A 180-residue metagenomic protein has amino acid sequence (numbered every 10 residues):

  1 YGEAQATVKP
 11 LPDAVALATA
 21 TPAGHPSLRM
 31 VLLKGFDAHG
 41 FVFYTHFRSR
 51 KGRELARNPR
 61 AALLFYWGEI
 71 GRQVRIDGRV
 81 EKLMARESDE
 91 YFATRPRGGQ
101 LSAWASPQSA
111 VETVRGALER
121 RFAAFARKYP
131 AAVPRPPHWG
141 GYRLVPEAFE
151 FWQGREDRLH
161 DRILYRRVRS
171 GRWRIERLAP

Functional and structural regions predicted by a protein language model:
Y1-P180: Binding-site signature for planar aromatic cofactors or substrates
